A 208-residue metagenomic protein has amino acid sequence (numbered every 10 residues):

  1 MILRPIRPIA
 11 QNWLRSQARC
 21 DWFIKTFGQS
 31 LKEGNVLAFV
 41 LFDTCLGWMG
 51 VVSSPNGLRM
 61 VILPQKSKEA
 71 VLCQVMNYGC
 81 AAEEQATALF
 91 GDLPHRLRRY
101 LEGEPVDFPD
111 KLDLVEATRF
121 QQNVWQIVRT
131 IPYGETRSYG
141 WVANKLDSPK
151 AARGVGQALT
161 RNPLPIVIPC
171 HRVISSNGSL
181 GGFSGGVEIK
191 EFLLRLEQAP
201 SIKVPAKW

Functional and structural regions predicted by a protein language model:
M1-K150, E197-W208: Basic nucleic-acid-binding alpha-helical/helix-turn surface characteristic of O6-alkylguanine DNA
K150-F192: Short glycine/serine-rich loop segments
